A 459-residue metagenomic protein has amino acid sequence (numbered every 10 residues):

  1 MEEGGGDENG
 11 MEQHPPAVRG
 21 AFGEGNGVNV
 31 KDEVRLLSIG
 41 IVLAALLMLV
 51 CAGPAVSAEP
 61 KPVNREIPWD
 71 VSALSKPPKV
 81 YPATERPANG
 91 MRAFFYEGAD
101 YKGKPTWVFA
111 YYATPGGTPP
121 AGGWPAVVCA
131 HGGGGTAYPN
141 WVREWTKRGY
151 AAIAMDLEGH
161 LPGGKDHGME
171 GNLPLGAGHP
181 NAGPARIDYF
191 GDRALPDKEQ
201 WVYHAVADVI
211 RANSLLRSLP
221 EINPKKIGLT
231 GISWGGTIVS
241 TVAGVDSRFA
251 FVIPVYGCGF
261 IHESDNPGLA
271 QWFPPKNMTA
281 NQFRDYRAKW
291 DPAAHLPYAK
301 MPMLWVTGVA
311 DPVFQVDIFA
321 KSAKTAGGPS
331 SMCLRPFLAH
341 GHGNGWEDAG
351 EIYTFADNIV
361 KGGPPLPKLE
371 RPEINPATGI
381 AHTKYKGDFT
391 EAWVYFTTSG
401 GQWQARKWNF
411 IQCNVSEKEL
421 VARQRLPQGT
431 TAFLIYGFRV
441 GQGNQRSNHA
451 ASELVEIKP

Functional and structural regions predicted by a protein language model:
S72-G122: N-terminal cap/lid segment of alpha/beta-hydrolase-fold proteins
A121-G123, I187-I232: Gly/Ser-rich "nucleophile elbow"/oxyanion-hole loop immediately N-terminal to the catalytic nucleophile in hydrolases
A121-G132: Short beta-strand element of the alpha/beta-hydrolase
R143-A207, C258-F273: Cap/lid segment of the alpha/beta-hydrolase catalytic domain
I210-P275: Primarily recognizes the serine-hydrolase "nucleophile elbow" in alpha/beta-hydrolase and SGNH/GDSL folds
A299, W305-T307: Short beta-strand/loop motif that positions the catalytic acidic residue of the alpha/beta-hydrolase fold
P312, V316-N375, G387-D388: Catalytic cores of secreted or luminal carbohydrate-active enzymes
D357-F396, N409-E419, R423: Surface beta-strand/loop "capping" patches
